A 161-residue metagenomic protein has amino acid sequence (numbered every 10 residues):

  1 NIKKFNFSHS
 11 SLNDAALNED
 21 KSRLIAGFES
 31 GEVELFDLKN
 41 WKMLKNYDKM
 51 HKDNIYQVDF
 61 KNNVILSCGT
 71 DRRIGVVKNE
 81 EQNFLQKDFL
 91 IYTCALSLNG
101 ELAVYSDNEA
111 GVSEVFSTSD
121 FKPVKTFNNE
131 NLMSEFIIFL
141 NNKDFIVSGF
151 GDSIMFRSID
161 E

Functional and structural regions predicted by a protein language model:
I2-K3, K42-K45, Q82-N83, K122-K125: A structural motif specific to WD40 beta-propellers
F5-L12, D48-I55, L85-Y92, N128-S134: WD40/WD-repeat beta-propeller blade N-cap
E19-D20, F60-N62, L98-N99, L140-N142: Residue-level detector of Asp-centered blade-edge/turn motifs that repeat once per structural unit in beta-propeller
L24, I65, A103, F145-I146: Hydrophobic beta-strand positions that form the internal "hydrophobic ladder" of WD40/Gbeta-like beta-propeller blades
G27, C68, Y105-D107, S148-G149: Residue-level marker for isolated small/hydroxyl-bearing positions within beta-strands of beta-sheet-rich domains
S30-E34, D53, D71-G75, E109-S113 (+1 more regions): Short coil/turn segments within WD40 beta-propeller repeats
L38-W41, K78-E80, T118-F121, I159-E161: Short loop/turn segments that connect beta-strands within beta-propeller blades
